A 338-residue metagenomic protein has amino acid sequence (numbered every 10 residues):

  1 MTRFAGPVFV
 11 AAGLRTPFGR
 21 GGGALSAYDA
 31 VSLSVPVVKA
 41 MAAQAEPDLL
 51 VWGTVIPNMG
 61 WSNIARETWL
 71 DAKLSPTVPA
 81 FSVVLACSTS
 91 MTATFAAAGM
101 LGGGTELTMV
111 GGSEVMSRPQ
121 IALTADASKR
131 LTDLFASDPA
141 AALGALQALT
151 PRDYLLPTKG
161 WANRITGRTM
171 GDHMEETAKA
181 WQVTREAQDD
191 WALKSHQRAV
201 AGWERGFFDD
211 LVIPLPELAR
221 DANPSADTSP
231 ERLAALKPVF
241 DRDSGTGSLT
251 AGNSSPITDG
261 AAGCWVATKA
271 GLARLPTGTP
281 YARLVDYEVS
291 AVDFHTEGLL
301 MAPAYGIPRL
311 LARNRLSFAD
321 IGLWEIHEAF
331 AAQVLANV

Functional and structural regions predicted by a protein language model:
T2-A72, P76-P79, C87, T169 (+5 more regions): Conserved active-site "lid/cap" helical segment
A11, P47-L50, S90, A97 (+8 more regions): Buried hydrophobic positions in well-ordered alpha/beta secondary-structure cores of metabolic enzymes
R15, A27, V31-P36, A187-R274: N-terminal extracellular/periplasmic Venus flytrap/periplasmic-binding protein-like
Y28, T54-L107, I165-T169, D227-P256: Conserved catalytic cysteine-centered active-site region of acyl-thioester-dependent Claisen-condensing enzymes
E46-G53, P79-V84, T108-G112, A187-K194 (+3 more regions): Beta-strand segments within the central parallel beta-sheet cores of soluble alpha/beta enzyme folds
P57, L218, V285-V338: Active-site pocket-lining segment
V84-E114, A178-F207, G263-G271, V338: Active-site-proximal alpha-helical scaffold in enzymes
T108-E176: Flexible glycine-/small-residue-enriched beta->alpha junction loops that bind anionic phosphate/pyrophosphate groups
